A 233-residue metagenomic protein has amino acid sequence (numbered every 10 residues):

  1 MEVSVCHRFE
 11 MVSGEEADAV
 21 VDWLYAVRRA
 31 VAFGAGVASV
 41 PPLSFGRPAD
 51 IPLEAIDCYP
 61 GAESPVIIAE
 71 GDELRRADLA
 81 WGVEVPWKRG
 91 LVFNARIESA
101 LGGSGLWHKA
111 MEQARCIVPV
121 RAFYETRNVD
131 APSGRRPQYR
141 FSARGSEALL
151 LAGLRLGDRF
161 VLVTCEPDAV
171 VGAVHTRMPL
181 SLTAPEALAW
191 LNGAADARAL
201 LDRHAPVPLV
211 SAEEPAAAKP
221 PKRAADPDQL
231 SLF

Functional and structural regions predicted by a protein language model:
M1-F233: Short linear sequence motif anchored by a di-proline
